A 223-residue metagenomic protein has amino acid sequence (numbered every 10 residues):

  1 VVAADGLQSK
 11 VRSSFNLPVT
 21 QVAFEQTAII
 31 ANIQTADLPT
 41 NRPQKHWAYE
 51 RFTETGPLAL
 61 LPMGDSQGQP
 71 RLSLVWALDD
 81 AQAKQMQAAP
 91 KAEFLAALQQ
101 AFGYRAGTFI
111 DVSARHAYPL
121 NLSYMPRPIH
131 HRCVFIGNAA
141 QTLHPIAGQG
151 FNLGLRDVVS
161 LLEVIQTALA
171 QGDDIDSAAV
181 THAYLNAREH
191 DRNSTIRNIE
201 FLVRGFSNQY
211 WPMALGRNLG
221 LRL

Functional and structural regions predicted by a protein language model:
V1-A117, I129: Conserved FAD-binding catalytic core of PHBH/FMO-like flavoproteins
Q21, S66, P128, L153 (+1 more regions): A generic short alpha-helical patch detector that favors 3-5-residue windows in or near N-terminal regions
Q26, L155-V158, R188, I199: Short amphipathic alpha-helical/adjacent loop interface patches that line ligand and macromolecule-binding sites
K84-A178: FAD/FMN-dependent oxidoreductases across multiple families
E163-L223: C-terminal helical "tail/cap" subdomain of flavin- and related membrane-associated enzymes
